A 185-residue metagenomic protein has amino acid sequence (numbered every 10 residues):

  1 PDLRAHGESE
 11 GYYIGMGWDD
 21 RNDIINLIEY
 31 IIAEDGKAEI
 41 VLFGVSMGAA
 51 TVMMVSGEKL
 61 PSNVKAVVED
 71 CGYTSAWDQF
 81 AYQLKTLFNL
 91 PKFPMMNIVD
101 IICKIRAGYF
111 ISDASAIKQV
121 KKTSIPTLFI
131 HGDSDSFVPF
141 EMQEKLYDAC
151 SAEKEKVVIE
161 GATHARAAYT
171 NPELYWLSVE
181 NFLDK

Functional and structural regions predicted by a protein language model:
P1-E10: Conserved alpha/beta-hydrolase
I14-D35: Alpha/beta-hydrolase active-site loop
D35-S46: Alpha/beta-hydrolase fold nucleophile elbow
M54-Y109: Hydrolase active-site cap/lid region
A116, I125, P139-D148: Short alpha-helix in the alpha/beta-hydrolase fold that links the catalytic acid
K122-S124, F129-H131, D135: Short beta-strand/loop motif that positions the catalytic acidic residue of the alpha/beta-hydrolase fold
Y147-A165, P172: Catalytic histidine neighborhood in serine/cysteine hydrolases with alpha/beta-hydrolase-type architecture
A162, T170-K185: Catalytic active-site module of serine/aspartate enzymes centered on a nucleophile-bearing elbow/loop
